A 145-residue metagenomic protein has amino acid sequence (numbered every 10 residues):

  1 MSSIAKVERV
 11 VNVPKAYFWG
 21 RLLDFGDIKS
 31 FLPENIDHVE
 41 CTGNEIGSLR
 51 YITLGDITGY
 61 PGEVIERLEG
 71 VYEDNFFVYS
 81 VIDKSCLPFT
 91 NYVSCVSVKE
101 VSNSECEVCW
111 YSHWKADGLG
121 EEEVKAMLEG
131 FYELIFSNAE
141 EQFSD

Functional and structural regions predicted by a protein language model:
M1-E45: Hydrophobic ligand-binding cavity/cleft-lining segments
A5-R9, R50, V64-E66, S94 (+1 more regions): Hydrophobic residues positioned within well-ordered beta-strands of beta-sheet architectures
Y17-L22, I28, R50, L68 (+3 more regions): Hydrophobic pocket/interface hotspot
S30-F31, N44, D56-E105, H113-A116: Hydrophobic-ligand binding "helix-grip"
T42, L54-G55, G62-V64, E123-M127 (+1 more regions): Preference for well-ordered, secondary-structure-rich cores of eukaryotic proteins
E45-I52: Short coil-to-beta transition motif at edge beta-strands of beta-rich domains
E107, H113-D145: A conserved amphipathic terminal alpha-helix motif
